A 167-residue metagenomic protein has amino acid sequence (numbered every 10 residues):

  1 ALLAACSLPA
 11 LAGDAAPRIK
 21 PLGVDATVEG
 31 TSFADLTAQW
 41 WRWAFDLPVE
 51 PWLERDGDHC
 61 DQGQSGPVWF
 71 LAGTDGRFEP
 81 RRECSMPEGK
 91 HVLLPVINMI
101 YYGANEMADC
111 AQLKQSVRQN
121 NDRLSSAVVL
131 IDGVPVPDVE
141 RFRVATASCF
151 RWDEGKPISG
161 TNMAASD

Functional and structural regions predicted by a protein language model:
A1-C6: Sec-dependent N-terminal signal peptides
S7-A12: N-terminal signal peptide c-region/cleavage motif recognized by signal peptidases
G13-S65: N-terminal segment immediately downstream of the Sec signal-peptide cleavage site in secreted/extracellular proteins
W69-M163: Extracellular-facing segments of soluble proteins and assemblies that are Gly/Ser/Thr-biased and enriched in aromatics
